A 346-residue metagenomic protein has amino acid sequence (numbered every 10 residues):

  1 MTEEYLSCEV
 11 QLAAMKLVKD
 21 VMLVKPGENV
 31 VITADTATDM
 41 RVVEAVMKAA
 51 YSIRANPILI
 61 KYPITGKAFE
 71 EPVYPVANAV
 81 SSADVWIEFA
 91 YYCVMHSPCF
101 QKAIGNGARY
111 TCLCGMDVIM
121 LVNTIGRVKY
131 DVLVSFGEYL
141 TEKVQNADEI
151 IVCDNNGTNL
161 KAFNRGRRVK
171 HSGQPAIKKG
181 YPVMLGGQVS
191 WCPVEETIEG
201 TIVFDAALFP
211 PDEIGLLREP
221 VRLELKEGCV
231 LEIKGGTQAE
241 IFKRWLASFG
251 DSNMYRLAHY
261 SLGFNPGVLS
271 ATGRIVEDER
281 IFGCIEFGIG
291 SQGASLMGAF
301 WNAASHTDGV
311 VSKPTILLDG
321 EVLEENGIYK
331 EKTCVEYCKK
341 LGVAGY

Functional and structural regions predicted by a protein language model:
M1-R218, K226, D251, L317-Y346: Active-site bordering "gate/hinge" segments that shape substrate access to catalytic or cofactor-binding pockets
K16, V21-L23, R256-H259, G309-V310: Residue-level preference for alpha-helix termini and adjacent loops
A147, E199, P220, L257 (+1 more regions): Short, surface-exposed beta-edge/turn micro-motifs
A162, V203-F204, L223-L225, V230-I233 (+2 more regions): Short hydrophobic-aromatic micro-motifs
R165, G235-G236, G290, I328: Surface loops and adjacent helix of pleckstrin homology
L216, E232-I289, S295-L296: Dual-mode signal for accessory low-complexity, basic/Gly-rich regions
R218-P220, V311-S312: Short loop/turn microsegments at loop-to-beta-strand junctions
R274-G345: Internal helix-turn-beta structural module
